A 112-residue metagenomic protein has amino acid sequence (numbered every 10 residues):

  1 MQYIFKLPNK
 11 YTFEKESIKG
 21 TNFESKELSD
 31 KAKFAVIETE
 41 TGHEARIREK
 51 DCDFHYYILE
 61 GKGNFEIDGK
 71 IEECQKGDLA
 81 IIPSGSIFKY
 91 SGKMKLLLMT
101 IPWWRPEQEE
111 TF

Functional and structural regions predicted by a protein language model:
M1-V36, R46, T111-F112: A short, N-terminal "cap"/entry segment at the start of jelly-roll beta-barrel domains of the cupin/DSBH fold
S25-K33, T39-Y57, I67-D68: A short beta-loop-beta micro-motif enriched in histidine and acidic residues
D68-G85: Short acidic-glycine-tyrosine-enriched beta hairpin
S84-E109: Ligand-binding loop in jelly-roll beta-barrel domains
